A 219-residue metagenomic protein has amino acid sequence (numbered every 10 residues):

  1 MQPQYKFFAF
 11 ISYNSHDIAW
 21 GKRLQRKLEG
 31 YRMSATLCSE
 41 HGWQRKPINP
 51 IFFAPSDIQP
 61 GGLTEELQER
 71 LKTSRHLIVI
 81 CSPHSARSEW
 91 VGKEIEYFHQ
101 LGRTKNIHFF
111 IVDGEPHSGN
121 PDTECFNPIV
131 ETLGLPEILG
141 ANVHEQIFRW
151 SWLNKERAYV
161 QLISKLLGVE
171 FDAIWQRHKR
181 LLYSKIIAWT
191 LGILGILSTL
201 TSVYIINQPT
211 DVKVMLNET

Functional and structural regions predicted by a protein language model:
M1-E29, P50, S56-R70, P83-E89 (+1 more regions): C-terminal interaction surface of TIR/SEFIR-family domains
Y5, R45-P47, T210: A short, polar/charged loop/turn motif at coil->beta-strand junctions and beta-hairpin connectors
G30-I51: Short mixed-charge
Q44, S82, S88, N217-E218: Residue-level signal for threonine
S74: An anion/phosphate-binding loop that grips the pyrophosphate of nucleotide cofactors and donors
L77-V79: Inter-motif core of Ras-like GTPase G domains
I205-T219: Ser/Thr/Pro/Gly-rich low-complexity linker/stalk segments immediately outside membranes or between
